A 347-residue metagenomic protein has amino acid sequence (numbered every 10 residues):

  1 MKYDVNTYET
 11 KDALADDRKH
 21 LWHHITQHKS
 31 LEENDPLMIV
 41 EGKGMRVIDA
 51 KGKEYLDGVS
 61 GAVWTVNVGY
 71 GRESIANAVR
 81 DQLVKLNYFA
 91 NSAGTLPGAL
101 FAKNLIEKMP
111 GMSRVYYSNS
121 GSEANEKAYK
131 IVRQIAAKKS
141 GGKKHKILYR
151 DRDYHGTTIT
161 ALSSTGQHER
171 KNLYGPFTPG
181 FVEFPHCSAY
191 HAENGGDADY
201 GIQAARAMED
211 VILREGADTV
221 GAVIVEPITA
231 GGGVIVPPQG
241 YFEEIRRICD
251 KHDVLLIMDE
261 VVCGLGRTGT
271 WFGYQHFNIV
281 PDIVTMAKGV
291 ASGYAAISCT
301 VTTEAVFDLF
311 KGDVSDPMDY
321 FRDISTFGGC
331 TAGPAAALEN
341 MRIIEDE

Functional and structural regions predicted by a protein language model:
M1-E347: Conserved N-terminal phosphate-binding loop of PLP-dependent enzymes in the Aspartate aminotransferase
